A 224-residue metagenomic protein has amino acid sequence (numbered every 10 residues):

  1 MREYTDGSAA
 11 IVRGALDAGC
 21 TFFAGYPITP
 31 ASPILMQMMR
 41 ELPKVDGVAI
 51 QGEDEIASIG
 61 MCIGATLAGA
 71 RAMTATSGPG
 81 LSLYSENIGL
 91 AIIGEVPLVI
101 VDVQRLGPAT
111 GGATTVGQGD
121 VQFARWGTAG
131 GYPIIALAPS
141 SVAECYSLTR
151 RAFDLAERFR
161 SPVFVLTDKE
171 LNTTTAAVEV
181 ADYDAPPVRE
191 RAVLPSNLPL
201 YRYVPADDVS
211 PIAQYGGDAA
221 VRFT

Functional and structural regions predicted by a protein language model:
M1-A129, P133, K169: Thiamine diphosphate
D6, D54, S141, Y215-D218: Intrinsic-disorder/low-complexity, polar/charged segments
F22-Y26, F159, Y201-V204: Aromatic side chains
M39-E41, G89-I92, R150-L155, V180-Y183: Short, solvent-exposed amphipathic alpha-helical segments in soluble enzyme and RNA/protein-processing domains
M61, S147, T175-A176: Short, solvent-exposed polar/charged micro-motifs at secondary-structure junctions
T115-D168, A181, A192-P195: Conserved thiamine diphosphate
V163-T224: Conformationally flexible catalytic loops at phosphate/diphosphate-handling active centers
